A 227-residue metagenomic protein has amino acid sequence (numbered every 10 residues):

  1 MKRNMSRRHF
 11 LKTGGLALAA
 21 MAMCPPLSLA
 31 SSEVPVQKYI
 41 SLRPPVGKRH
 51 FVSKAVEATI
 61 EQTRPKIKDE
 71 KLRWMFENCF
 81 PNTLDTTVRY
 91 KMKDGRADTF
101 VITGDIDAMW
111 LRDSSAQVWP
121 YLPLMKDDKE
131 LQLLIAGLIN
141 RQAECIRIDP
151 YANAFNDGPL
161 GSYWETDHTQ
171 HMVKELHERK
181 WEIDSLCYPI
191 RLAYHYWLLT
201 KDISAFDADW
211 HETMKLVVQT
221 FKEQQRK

Functional and structural regions predicted by a protein language model:
K2-L18: N-terminal secretory signal peptides and thylakoid transit peptides that target proteins across membranes
L18-A20, M125: Short amphipathic alpha-helical segments with coiled-coil-like heptad repeat character
M23-E33: Bacterial Sec-dependent signal peptides at the C-terminal "C-region" and cleavage site
S28, E57, R73-E77, S115-W119 (+1 more regions): Short amphipathic alpha-helical segments
E33-R112: Low-complexity, Ser/Thr/Pro/Gly-enriched N-terminal "stalk/linker" regions
D107-K227: Aromatic-rich carbohydrate-recognition surfaces in CAZymes
